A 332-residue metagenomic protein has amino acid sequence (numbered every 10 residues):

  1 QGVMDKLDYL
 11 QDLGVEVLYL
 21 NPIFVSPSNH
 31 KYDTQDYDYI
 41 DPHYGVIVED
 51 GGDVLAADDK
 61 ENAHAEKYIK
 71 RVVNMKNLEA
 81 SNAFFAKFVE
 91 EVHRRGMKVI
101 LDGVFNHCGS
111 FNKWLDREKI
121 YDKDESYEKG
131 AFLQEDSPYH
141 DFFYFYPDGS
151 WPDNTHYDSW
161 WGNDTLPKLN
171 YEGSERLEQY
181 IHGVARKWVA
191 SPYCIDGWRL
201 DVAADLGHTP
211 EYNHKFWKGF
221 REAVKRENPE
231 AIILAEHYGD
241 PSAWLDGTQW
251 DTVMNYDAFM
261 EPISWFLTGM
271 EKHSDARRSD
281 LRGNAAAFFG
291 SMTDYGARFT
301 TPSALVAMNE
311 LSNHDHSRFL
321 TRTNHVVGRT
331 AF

Functional and structural regions predicted by a protein language model:
Q1-E16, I23-P192, F220, R226 (+2 more regions): Substrate-binding/active-site clefts of carbohydrate-active enzymes
F24, D41-Y44, F105-H107, G173 (+4 more regions): Short, flexible loop/turn elements at secondary-structure junctions
D38, N255, L311: Residues in well-ordered beta-strands of folded domains
A80, R176, H208-K215, T330: Alpha-helix N-cap and loop-to-helix initiation/capping positions
V89, H93, M97, N106-H107 (+4 more regions): Active-site-proximal helices and loops of the catalytic beta/alpha 8
D164-P167, D201-L206, P302-T330: Active-site clefts of carbohydrate-active enzymes
G283-A286, V327-F332: Aromatic-anchored helix/helix-loop segment that forms the rim or "lid" of small-molecule/cofactor binding pockets
